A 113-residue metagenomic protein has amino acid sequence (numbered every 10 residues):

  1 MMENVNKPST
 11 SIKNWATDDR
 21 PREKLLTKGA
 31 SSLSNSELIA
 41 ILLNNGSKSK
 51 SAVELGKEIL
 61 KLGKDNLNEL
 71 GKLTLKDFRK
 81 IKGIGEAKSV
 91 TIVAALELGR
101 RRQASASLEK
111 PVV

Functional and structural regions predicted by a protein language model:
M2-D77: Long, highly charged, low-complexity intrinsically disordered interaction regions that mediate electrostatic DNA/RNA
S47, E97-R101: Non-catalytic alpha-helical coupling and interface elements of nucleotide-dependent molecular machines and regulators
A52, R101-Q103: A generic membrane alpha-helix/interface feature
I81: Acidic-histidine catalytic/liganding microenvironments
K88-L98: Structured, non-catalytic alpha/beta "coupling" segments that mediate domain-domain communication and provide generic
Q103-V113: Long, charged amphipathic helices and adjacent flexible linkers at domain junctions
